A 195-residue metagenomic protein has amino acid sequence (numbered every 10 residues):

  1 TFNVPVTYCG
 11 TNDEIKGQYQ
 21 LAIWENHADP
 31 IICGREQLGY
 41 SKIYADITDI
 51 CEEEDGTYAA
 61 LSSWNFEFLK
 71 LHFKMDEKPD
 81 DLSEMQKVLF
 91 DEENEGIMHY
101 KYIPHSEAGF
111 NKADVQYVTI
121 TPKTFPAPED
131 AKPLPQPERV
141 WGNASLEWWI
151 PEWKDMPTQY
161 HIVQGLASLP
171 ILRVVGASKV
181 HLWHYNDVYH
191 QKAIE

Functional and structural regions predicted by a protein language model:
T1-D81: Aromatic- and glycine-enriched beta-alpha-beta binding-site module
A45-E195: Interaction-surface and assembly-scaffold signal
